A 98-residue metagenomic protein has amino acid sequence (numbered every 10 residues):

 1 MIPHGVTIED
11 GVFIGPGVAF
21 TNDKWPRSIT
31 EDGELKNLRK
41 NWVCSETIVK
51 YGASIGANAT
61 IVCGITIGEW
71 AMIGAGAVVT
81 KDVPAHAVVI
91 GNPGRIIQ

Functional and structural regions predicted by a protein language model:
M1-R27, E31, K36-I90, R95-I96: Structural signal for interior beta-strand "rungs" in well-ordered beta-sheet cores of soluble enzyme domains
